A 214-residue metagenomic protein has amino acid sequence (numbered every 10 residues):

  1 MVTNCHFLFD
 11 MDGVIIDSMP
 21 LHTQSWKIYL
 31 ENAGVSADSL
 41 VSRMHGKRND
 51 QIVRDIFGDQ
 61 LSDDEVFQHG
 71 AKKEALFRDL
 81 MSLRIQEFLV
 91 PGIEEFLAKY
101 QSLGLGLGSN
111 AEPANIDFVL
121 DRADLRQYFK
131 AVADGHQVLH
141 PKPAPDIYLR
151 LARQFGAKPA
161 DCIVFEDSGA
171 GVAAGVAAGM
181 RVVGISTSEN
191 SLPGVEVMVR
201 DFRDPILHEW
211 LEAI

Functional and structural regions predicted by a protein language model:
M1-C5, E94, A98, E112-I214: Asp-based, Mg2+/Mn2+-dependent phosphohydrolase catalytic module
V2-E94, Q101, E112-A114: N-terminal helical cap/lid subdomain that shapes the substrate entry/recognition surface in HAD-like hydrolases
I15, S42, L105-G108, H140 (+1 more regions): Conserved SAM-binding loop
S25-W26, F77-L80, L105-G106, G135-H136 (+1 more regions): N-terminal start-of-chain detector that recognizes signal peptides and the immediate post-cleavage beginning
V35, L103-L105, M180: Short phosphate-binding/catalytic loops that engage adenosine nucleotides
I52-D55, L105-G108, L120-A123: N-terminal-biased segments
